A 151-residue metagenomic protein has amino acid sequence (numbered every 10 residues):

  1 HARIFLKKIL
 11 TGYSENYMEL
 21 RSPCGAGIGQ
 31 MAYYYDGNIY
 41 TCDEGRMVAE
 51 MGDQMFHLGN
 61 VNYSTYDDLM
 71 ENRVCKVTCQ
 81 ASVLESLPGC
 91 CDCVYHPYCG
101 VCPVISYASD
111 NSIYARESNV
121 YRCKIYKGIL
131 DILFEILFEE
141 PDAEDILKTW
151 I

Functional and structural regions predicted by a protein language model:
H1-M47, E85-S86, L147-I151: A C-terminal junction/extension of Radical SAM enzymes
H1-Y13, G45-C91: C-terminal accessory region of radical SAM enzymes
G29, C42, V74-C75, Y98: Generic structural signal for secondary-structure transition and capping sites
D36, M47-E50, F56, V61 (+1 more regions): Radical SAM enzyme core and accessory elements
